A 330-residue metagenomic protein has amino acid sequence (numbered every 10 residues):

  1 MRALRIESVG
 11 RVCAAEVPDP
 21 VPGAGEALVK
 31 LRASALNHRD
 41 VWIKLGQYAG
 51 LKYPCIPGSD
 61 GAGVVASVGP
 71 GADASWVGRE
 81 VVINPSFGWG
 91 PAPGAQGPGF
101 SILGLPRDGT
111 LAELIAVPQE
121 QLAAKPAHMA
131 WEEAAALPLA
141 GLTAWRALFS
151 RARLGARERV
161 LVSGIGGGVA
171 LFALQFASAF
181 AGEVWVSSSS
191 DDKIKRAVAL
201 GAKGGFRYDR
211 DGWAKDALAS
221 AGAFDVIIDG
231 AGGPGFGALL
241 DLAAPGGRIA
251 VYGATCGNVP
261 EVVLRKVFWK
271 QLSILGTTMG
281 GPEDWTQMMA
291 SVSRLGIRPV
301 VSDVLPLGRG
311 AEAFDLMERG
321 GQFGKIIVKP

Functional and structural regions predicted by a protein language model:
M1, P282-P330: C-terminal hydrophobic helical "lid"/dimerization subdomain of Rossmann-like NAD(P)H-dependent oxidoreductases
P18-S34, Q47-G90, P106-D108, P126-M129: Glycine-rich beta-strand-centered segment in the early N-terminal region that forms part of a ligand/cofactor-binding
V64, R79-E80, L114, R159 (+2 more regions): Residue-level marker of beta-strand positions
S75-W76, L154, A243: Short, well-ordered loop/turn sites that connect or cap secondary structure elements
V81, E132-R210: Mid-domain Rossmann-like dinucleotide-binding core that forms the NAD(H)/NADP(H) cofactor-binding site
S86-G164: NAD(P)H dinucleotide-binding glycine-rich loop of Rossmann-like/cofactor-binding domains, especially the beta1-alpha1
W185, K195-S273: Glycine-rich cofactor phosphate-binding loops and adjacent beta1-alpha1 units of small-molecule cofactor enzyme domains
G247-Y252, E261-V301: Rossmann-fold dehydrogenase core element
